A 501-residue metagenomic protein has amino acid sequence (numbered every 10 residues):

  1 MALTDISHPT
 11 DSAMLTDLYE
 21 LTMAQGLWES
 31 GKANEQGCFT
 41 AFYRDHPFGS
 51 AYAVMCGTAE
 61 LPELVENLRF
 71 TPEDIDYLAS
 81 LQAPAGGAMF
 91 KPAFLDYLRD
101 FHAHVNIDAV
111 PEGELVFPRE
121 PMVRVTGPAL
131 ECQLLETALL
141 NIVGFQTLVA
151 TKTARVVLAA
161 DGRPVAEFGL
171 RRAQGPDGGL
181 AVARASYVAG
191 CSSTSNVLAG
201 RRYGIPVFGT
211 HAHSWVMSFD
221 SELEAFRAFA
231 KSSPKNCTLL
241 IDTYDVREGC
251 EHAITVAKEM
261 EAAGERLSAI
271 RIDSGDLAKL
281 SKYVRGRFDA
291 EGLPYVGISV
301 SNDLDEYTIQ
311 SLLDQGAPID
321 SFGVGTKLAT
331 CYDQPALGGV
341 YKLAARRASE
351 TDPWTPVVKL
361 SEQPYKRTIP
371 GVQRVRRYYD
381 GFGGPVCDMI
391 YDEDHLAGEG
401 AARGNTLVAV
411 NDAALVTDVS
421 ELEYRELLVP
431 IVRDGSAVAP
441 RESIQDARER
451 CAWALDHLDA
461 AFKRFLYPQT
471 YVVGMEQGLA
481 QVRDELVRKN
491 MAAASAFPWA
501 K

Functional and structural regions predicted by a protein language model:
A2-C38, R44-P47, P84, M89 (+8 more regions): Buried, small/hydrophobic-residue-enriched core segments of structured protein domains
A2-T40, R44, F48-S50, E291 (+2 more regions): Gly/Ser/Thr/Ala-enriched C-terminal appendages of enzymes
G37-R99: N-terminal, Lys/Arg-enriched amphipathic/low-complexity engagement segments that precede the first folded domain
G57, D242, M475-E476: Helix N-cap / beta->alpha transition motif
L61-V65, L139, F229, L343 (+1 more regions): Generic hydrophobic, helix-prone segments enriched in Leu/Val/Ile
